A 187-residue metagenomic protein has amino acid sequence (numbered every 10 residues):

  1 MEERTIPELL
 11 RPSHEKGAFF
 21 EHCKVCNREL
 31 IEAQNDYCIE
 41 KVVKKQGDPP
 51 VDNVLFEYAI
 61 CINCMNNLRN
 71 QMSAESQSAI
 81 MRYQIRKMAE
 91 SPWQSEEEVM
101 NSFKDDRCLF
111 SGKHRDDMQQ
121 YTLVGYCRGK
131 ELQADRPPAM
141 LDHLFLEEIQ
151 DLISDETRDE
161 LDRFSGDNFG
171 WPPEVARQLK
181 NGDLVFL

Functional and structural regions predicted by a protein language model:
M1-P12, I39-D48, Q84-E97, V124-G125: Short Cys/His-rich Zn2+-coordinating modules
R4-L9, K24, R28, E75-A79 (+2 more regions): A generic short-segment signal for beta-strand/edge and adjacent turn/coil regions
I6, V25, I31, I39 (+5 more regions): Weak global preference for isoleucine
R11, I31, F56, N66-R69 (+4 more regions): Compositionally biased amphipathic helical and low-complexity segments enriched in hydrophobic
G17-N53, S102-R136: Short recognition patches in nucleic-acid-associated and regulatory proteins
N27, N35, N53, N63-N70 (+3 more regions): Detector for Asparagine
P50-M81, Q133-D162: Short metal-binding segments enriched for Cys and/or His
M88-L187: Long, contiguous alpha-helical scaffold regions
